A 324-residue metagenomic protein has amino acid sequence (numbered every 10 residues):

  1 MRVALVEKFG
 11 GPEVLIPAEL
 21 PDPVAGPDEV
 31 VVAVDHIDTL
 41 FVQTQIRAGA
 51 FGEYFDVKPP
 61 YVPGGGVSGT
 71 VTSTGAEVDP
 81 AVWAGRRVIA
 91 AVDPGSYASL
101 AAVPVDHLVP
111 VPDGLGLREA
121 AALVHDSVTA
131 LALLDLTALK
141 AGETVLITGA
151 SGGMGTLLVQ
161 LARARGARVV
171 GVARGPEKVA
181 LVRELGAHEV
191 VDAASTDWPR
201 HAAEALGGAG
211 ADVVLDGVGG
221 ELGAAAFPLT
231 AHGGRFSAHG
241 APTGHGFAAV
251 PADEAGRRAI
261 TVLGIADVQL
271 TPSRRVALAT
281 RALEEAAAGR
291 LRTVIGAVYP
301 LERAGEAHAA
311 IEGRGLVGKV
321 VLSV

Functional and structural regions predicted by a protein language model:
P21-D38, F51-P94, G217: Glycine-rich beta-strand-centered segment in the early N-terminal region that forms part of a ligand/cofactor-binding
Q45, D56, G65, R87-S151: NAD(P)H dinucleotide-binding glycine-rich loop of Rossmann-like/cofactor-binding domains, especially the beta1-alpha1
V82-W83, L139, T230: Short, well-ordered loop/turn sites that connect or cap secondary structure elements
R87, T144, R168, G234-R235 (+1 more regions): Short glycine-centered segments of the SAM/dcSAM-binding site in methyltransferase folds
S127-S195: Mid-domain Rossmann-like dinucleotide-binding core that forms the NAD(H)/NADP(H) cofactor-binding site
D197-G208: Short amphipathic alpha-helix with an adjacent loop that forms part of the alpha/beta core around
E221-R290, V324: Glycine-rich phosphate-binding loop and adjacent beta-alpha segment of Rossmann(oid) nucleotide-cofactor-binding
S273-V324: C-terminal hydrophobic helical "lid"/dimerization subdomain of Rossmann-like NAD(P)H-dependent oxidoreductases
